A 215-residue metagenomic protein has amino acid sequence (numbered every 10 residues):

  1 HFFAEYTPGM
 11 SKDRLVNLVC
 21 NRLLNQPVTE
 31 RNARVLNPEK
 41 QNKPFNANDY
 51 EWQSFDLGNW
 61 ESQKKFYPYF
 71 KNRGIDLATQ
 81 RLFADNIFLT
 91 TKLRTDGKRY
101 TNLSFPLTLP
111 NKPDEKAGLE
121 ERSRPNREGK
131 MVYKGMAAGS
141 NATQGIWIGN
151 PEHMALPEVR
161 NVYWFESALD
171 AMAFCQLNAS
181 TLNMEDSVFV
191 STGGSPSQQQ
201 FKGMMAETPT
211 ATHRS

Functional and structural regions predicted by a protein language model:
H1-K71: Non-catalytic accessory segments of DNA primases and related replication-initiation nucleases
P8-G9, M184-E185, P209-H213: Structural alpha-beta junctions
G9-M10, I75-D76, V162: Helix N-cap/coil-helix junction residues
F66, R73, E120-R124: Short, cationic motifs built from Arg/Lys/His that form the positively charged side of catalytic pockets
Y67-L77, F105-T108: Serine endopeptidase catalytic core focused on the charge-relay Asp
D76-K98: Short, basic/aromatic recognition patches
R94-E207: Phosphate-handling DNA/RNA-contact segment within nucleic-acid enzymes
W164, T212-S215: Acidic beta-strand-to-loop metal/phosphate-binding motif
